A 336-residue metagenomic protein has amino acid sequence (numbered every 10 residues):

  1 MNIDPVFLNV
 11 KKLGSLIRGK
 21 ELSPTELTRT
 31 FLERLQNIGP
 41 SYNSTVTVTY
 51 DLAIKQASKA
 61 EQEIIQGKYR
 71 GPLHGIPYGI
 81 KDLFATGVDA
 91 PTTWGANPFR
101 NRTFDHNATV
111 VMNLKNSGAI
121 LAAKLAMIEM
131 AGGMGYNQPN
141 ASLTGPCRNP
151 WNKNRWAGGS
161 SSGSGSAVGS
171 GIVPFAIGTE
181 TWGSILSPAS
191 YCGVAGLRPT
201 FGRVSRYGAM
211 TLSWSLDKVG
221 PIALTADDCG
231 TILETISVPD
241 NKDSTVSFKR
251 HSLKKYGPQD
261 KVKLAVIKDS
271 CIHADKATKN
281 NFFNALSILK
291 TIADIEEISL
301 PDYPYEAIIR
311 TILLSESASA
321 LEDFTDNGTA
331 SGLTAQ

Functional and structural regions predicted by a protein language model:
M1-K55, T291: An N-terminal boundary/leader segment
L13-G19, G79, P98-T103, D217-L224: Short, well-ordered beta-strand elements within core beta-sheets of diverse protein domains
E21-R29, S58, K276-S299, L321-T334: Acyltransferase
N43, S247-R250, K261-K263, I267-K268 (+2 more regions): Flexible, acidic loop-helix segments that line cofactor/substrate-binding pockets
A53, E63-N140: Acidic/His- and Gly-rich active-site-bordering loop/insert found across diverse amide/peptide-bond hydrolases
L73-W94, P258-I267, T311-Q336: Short helix-loop capping/hinge segments that flank enzyme active sites or metal/cofactor-binding pockets
H106-I236: Short glycine/serine-rich loop segments
R198-F283, N327: A short helix-breaking turn/cap at a secondary-structure junction
